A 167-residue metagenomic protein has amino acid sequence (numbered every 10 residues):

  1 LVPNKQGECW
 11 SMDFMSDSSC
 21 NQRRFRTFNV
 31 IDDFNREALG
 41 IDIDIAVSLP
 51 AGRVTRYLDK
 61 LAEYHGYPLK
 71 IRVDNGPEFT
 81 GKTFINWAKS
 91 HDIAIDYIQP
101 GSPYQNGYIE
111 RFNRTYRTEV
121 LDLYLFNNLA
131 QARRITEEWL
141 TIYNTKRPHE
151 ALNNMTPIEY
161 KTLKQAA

Functional and structural regions predicted by a protein language model:
L1-A167: Charged DNA-binding/catalytic regions of mobile-element recombinases
